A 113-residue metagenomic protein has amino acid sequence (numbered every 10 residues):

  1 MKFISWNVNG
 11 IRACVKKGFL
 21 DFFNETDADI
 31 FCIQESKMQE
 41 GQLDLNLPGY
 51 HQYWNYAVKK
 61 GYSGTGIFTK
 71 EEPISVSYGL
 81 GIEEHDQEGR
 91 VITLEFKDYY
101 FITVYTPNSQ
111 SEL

Functional and structural regions predicted by a protein language model:
M1-L47, A57, Y62: N-terminal, active-site-proximal structural segment of metallo-dependent hydrolase catalytic domains
K37, L43-S111: Structured beta-strand-rich core segments of catalytic domains in phosphoester-bond hydrolases
